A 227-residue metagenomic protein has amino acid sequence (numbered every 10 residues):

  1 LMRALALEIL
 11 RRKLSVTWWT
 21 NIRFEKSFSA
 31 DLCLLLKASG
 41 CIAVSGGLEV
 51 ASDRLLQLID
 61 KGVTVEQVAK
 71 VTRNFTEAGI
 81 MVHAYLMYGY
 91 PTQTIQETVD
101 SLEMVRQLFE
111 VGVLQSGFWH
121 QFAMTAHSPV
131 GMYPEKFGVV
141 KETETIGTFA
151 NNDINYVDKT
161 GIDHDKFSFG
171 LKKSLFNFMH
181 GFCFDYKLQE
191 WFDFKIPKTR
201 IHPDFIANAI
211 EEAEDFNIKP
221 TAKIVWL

Functional and structural regions predicted by a protein language model:
L1, R23, F118-A126, I196: A glycine-rich phosphate-binding loop feature that marks nucleotide/adenosyl-phosphate handling sites
L1-M81, Y90: Conserved SAM/AdoMet-binding glycine-rich loop
R12, S39, K70-V82, L108-V113 (+1 more regions): A structural motif corresponding to the C-terminal end of an alpha-helix and its immediate exit/capping segment
T20, A84-L86, W119: Structural beta-sheet core signal
D31-L34, T92-Q107: Catalytic cores of alpha/beta
L36, G46, A84, V105 (+1 more regions): Hydrophobic, well-ordered secondary-structure elements that form the walls of internal hydrophobic environments
R54, L58-I59, Y88-Q96, G112-F169: Flexible glycine/acidic-rich beta-alpha junction loops that bind and position SAM and/or redox cofactors in anaerobic
D153-L227: Radical SAM enzyme core and accessory elements
